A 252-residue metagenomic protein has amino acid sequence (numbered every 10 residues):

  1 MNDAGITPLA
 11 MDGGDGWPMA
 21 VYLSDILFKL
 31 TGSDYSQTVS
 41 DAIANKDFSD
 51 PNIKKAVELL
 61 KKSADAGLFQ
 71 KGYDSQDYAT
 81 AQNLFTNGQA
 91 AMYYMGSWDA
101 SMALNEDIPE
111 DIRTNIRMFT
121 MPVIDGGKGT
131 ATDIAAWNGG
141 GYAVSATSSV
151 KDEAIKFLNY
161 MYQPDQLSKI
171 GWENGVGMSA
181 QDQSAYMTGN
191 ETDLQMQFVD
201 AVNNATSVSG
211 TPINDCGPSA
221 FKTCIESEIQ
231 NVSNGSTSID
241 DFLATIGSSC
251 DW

Functional and structural regions predicted by a protein language model:
M1-N45: Extracytoplasmic/periplasmic solute-binding protein
N2-D15, Q163-G175, W252: Bilobed periplasmic-binding protein-like "clamshell/Venus-flytrap" ligand-binding domains
A4-P8, N87-M95, T114: Alpha-to-beta junction loops
D41-Y73: Glycine-centered hinge/linker elements that transmit conformational signals in sensory and ligand-binding systems
A66, I108-N174, S227: Extracytoplasmic/periplasmic substrate-recognition and gating elements
G72-T86: Short helix-initiation/N-cap motifs at beta->coil->alpha
G96-D111: A ligand-binding cleft/hinge motif common to bilobed small-molecule-binding domains
A136, N174-S184, L194-C250: C-terminal capping/gating helix-and-loop segments adjacent to ligand/active sites or protein-protein/ligand interfaces
